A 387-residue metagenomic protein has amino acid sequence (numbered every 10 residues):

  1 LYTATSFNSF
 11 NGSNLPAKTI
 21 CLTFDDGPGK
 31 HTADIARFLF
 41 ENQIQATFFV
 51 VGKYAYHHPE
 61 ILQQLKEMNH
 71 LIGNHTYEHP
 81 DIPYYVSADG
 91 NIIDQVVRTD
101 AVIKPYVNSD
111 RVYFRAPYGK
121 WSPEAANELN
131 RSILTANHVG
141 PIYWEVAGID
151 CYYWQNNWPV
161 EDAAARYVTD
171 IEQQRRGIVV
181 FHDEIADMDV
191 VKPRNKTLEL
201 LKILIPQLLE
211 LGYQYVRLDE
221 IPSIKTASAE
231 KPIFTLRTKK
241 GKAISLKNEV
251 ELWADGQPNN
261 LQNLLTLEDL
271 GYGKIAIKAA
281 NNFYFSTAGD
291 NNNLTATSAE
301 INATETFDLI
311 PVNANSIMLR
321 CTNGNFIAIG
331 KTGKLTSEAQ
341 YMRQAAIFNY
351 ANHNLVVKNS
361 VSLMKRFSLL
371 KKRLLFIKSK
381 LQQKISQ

Functional and structural regions predicted by a protein language model:
L1-R111: Active-site beta->alpha N-cap acidic-glycine motif
C21, Y113-R115, I178-V180, A276 (+1 more regions): Short aromatic/hydrophobic contact patches that present stacked aromatics for nucleic-acid/ligand binding
D26-P28, V50-Y54, T76-E78, V86 (+12 more regions): A mature extracytoplasmic/lumenal domain signature
D34, Y56-H57, H79-L209, Y213-Q214 (+1 more regions): Catalytic domains of cell-wall/extracellular-matrix polysaccharide-remodeling enzymes, centered on de-N-acetylation
G212-S228, R343-V357: A recurrent domain-boundary module in secreted/ectodomain proteins
Y215-L218, S223-K225, L374-S386: Short, low-complexity, Pro/Ser/Thr/Gly-rich segments in the mature regions of secreted, periplasmic
A229-E249, L261-N291, T306-G333, I347-S368 (+2 more regions): Extracellular glycan-recognition/adhesion modules and their associated mucin-like linkers
N259-L261, I301-A303, M342-Q344: Short coil/turn segments at the loop-to-beta-strand junctions that recur within blades of beta-propeller repeat folds
